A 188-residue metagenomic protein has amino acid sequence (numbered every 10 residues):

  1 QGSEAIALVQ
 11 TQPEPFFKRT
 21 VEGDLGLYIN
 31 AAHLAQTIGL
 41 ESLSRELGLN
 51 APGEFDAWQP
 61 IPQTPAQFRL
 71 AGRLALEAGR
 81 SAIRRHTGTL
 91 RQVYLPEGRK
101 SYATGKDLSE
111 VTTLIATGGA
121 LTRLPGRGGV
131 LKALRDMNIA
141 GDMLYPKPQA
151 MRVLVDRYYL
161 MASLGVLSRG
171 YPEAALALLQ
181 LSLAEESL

Functional and structural regions predicted by a protein language model:
G2-L188: Helical "lid/coupling" subdomains associated with nucleotide-phosphate turnover
